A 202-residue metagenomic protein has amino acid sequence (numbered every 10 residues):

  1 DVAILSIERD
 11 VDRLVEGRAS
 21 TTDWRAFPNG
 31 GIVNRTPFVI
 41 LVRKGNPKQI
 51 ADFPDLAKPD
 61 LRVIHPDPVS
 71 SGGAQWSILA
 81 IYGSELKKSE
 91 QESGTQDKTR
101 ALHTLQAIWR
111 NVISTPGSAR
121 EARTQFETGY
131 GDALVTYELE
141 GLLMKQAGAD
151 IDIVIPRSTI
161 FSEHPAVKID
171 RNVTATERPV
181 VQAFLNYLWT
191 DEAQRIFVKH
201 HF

Functional and structural regions predicted by a protein language model:
D1-S70: N-terminal segment of the mature folded domain
I7, D67, E138-L139, H200: Short secondary-structure boundary segments
D12, P54, L79, G83 (+4 more regions): Solvent-exposed, polar/charged alpha-helical surfaces in well-ordered, non-transmembrane soluble domains, broadly
L14-P28, L143-I155, K168: Ligand-binding "clamshell"
I32-P37, L102-W109, P116, A147-Q182: Periplasmic-binding protein-like
V42-R43, L61-D97, I108-V112: Short beta-strand->loop
V69-G72, Y187-F202: Periplasmic-binding protein-like
K88-P156: Ligand-binding pocket segment of bilobal, Venus flytrap-like solute-binding proteins
